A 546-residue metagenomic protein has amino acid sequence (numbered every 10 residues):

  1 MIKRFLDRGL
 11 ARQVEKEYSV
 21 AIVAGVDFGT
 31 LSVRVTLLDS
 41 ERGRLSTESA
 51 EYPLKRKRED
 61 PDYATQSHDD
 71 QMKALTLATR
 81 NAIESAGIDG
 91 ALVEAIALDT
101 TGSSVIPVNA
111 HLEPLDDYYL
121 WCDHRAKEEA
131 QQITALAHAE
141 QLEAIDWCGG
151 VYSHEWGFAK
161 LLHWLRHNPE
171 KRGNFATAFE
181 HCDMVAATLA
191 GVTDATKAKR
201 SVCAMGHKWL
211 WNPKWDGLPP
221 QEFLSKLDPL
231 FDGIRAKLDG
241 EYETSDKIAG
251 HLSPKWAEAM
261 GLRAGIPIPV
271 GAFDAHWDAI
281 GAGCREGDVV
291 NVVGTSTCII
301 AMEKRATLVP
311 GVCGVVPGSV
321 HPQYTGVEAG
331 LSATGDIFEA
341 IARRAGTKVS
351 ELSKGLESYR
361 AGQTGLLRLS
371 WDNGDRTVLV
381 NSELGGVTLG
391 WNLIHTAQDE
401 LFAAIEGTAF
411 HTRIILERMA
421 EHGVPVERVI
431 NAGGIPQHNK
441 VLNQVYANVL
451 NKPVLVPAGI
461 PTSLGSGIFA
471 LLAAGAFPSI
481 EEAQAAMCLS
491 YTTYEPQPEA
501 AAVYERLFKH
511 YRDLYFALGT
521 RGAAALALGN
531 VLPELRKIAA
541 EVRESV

Functional and structural regions predicted by a protein language model:
I2-E51, K57, E94-A135, E170 (+2 more regions): Glycine/Thr-rich phosphate-binding loops that ligate phosphate moieties of nucleotide and other phosphorylated ligands
V14, L77-E94, N168-R172, F223-R235 (+1 more regions): Phosphate/pyrophosphate-binding loops at sites that engage ATP/ADP/AMP, CoA/4′-phosphopantetheine, polyphosphate
A21-D27, L92-L98, A178, G265-A272 (+5 more regions): Short glycine-aspartate micro-motif
F28-T30, A144-A272, N373, L401 (+1 more regions): Gly/Ser/Thr-rich active-site cleft segment
E48-D89: N-terminal phosphate-binding loop and adjacent alpha-helix
D69-D70, A135-Y152, D288-V290, L472-A486: A polyampholytic, Gly/Pro-enriched intrinsically disordered region
T79, G157-W164, L189, A198-R200 (+6 more regions): Buried hydrophobic packing segments
W156, W211-P322, R344, K354 (+1 more regions): ATP-dependent carbohydrate kinase catalytic cores
